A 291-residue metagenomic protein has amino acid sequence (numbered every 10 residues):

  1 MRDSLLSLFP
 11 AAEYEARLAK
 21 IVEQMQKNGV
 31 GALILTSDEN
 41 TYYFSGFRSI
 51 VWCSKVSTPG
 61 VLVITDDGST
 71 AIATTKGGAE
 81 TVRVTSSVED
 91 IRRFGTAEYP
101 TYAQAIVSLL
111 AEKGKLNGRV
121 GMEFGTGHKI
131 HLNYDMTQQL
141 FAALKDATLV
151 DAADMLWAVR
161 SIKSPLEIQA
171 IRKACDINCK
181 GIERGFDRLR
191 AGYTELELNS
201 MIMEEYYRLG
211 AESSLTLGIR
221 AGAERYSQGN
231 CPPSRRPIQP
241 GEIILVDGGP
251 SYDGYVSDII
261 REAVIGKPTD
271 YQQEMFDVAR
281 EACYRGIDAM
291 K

Functional and structural regions predicted by a protein language model:
M1-K291: Active-site neighborhoods and metal-handling regions in enzymes and metal-associated proteins
